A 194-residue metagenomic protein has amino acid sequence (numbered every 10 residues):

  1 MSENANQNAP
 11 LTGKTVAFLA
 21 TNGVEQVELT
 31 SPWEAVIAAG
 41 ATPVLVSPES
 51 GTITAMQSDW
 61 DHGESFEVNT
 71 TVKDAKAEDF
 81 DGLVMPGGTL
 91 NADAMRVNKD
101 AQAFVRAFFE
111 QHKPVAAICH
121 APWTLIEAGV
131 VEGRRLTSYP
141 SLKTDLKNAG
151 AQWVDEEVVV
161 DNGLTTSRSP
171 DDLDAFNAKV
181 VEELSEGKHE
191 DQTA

Functional and structural regions predicted by a protein language model:
M1-Q111, V115, T124-E132, K143-A194: Extended, subdomain-level signal for the structured scaffold at the beginning of enzyme domains
C119: Catalytic nucleophile serine of serine hydrolases, specifically the conserved "nucleophile elbow" pentapeptide
L136: Anionic-ligand binding patches
